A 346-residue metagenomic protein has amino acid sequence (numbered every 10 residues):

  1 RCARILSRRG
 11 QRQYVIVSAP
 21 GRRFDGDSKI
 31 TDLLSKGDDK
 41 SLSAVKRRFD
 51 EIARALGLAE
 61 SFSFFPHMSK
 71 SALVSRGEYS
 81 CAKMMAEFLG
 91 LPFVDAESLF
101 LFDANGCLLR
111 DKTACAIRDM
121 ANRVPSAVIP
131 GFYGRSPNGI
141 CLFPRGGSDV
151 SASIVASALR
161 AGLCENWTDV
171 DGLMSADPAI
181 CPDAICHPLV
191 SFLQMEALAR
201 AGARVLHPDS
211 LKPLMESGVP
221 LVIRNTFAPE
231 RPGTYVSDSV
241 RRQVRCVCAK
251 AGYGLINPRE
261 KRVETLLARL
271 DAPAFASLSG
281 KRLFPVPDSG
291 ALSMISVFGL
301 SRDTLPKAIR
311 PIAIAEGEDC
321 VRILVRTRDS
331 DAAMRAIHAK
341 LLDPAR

Functional and structural regions predicted by a protein language model:
R1-L206, L211, R322-D329: Nucleotide/pyrophosphate-binding catalytic subdomain
P20-G21, V170-G172, N225-E230, V240 (+2 more regions): Glycine-rich beta-alpha junction loops
L56, L89, L159, S217 (+2 more regions): Residues at alpha-helix termini
S98-N105, T226-R231, L278-K281: Short linear loop/turn motifs
A156, L214, I337: Residue-level signature of catalytic and energy-coupling elements of molecular machines, predominantly ATP/GTP-dependent
S191-N257: A conserved active-site cap/scaffold subdomain adjacent to cofactor or substrate pockets
T234-R346: A conserved regulatory-domain signal marking ACT and ACT-like small-molecule sensing domains and adjacent regulatory
